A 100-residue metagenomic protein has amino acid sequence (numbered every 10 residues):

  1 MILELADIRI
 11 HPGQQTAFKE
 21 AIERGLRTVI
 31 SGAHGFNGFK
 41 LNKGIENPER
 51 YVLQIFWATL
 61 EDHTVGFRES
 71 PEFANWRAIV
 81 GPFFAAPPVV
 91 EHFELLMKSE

Functional and structural regions predicted by a protein language model:
I2, K40-V52, R77-E100: Glycine-rich beta-strand-turn "strand-cap" elements at beta-sheet edges
L3-I8: Active-site-flanking beta-strand signature of metal-NTP-handling nucleotidyl enzymes and homologous cyclase-like
R9, N42, Q54-F56: Short hydrophobic/aromatic beta-strand micro-patches that form the beta-sheet surface supporting nucleotide- or nucleic
R9-I22: Short, surface-exposed ligand-recognition loops at beta-strand->loop->(often short) alpha-helix junctions that present
I10-P12, W57-T59, E94-M97: Non-catalytic surface loops within mature trypsin-like serine protease
P12-Q14, I45-N47, T59-E61: Feature marks short, surface-exposed loop/turn motifs that line or immediately flank catalytic pockets and channel
R24, T28-F36, F56-V89: An amphipathic, aromatic/His-enriched active-site/gating alpha helix that lines ligand/cofactor pockets
